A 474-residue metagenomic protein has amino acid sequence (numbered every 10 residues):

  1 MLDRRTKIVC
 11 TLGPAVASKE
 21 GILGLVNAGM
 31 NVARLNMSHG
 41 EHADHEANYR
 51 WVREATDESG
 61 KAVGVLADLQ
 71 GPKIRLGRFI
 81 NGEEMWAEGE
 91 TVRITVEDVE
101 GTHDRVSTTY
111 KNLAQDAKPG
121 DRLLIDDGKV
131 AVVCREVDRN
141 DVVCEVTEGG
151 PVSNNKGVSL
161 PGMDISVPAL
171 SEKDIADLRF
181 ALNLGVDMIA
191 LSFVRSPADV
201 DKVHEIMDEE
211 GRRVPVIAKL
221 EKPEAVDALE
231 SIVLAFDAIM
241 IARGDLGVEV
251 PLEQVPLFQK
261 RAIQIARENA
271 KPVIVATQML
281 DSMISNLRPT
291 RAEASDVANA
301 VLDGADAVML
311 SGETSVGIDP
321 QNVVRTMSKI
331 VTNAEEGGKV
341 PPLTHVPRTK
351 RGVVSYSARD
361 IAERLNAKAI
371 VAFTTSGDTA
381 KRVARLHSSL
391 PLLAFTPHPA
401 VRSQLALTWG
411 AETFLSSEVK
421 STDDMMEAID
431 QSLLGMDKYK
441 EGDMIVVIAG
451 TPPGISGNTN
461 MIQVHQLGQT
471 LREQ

Functional and structural regions predicted by a protein language model:
M1-Q474: Non-catalytic helical/linker scaffolds that mediate oligomerization, partner binding, and domain coupling around large
